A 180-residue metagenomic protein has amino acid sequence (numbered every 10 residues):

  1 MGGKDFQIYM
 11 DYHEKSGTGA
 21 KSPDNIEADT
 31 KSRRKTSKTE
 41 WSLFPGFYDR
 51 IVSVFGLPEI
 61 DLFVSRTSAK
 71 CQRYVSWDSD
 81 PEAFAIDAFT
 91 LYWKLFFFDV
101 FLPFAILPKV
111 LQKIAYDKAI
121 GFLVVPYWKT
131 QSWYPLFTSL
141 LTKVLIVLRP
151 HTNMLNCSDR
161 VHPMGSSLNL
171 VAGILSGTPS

Functional and structural regions predicted by a protein language model:
M1-H151, I174-T178: Acidic, metal-ion-coordinating active-site neighborhood of RNase H-like domains and the RT-RNase H "connection"/linker
L148-G165: Active-site capping/gating segments
S167-A172: Short hydrophobic/aromatic beta-strand or adjacent loop that forms the aromatic wall/cage of a ligand/substrate-binding
